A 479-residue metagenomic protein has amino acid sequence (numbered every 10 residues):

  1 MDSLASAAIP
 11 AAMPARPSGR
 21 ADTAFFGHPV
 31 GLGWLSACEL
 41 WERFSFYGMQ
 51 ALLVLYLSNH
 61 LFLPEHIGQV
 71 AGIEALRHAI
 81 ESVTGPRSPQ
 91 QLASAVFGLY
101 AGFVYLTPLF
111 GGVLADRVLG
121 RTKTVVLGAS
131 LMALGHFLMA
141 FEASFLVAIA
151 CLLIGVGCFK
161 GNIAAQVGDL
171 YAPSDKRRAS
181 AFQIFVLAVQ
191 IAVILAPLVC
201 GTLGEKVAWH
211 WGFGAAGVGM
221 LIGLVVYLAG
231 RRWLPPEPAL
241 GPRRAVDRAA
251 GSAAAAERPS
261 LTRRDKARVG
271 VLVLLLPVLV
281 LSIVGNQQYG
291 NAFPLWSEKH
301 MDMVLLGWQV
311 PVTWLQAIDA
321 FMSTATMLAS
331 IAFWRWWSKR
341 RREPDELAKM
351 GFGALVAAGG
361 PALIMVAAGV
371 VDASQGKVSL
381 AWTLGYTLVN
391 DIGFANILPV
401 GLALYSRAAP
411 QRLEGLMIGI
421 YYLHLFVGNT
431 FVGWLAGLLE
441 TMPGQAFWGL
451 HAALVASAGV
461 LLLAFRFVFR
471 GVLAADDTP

Functional and structural regions predicted by a protein language model:
M1-G31, P173-S174, G201-G307, S330 (+2 more regions): Intracellular loop-helix junctions on the cytosolic face of multi-pass helical membrane proteins
L40, G135, S144-F159, A373-N396: Hydrophobic core of transmembrane alpha-helices in multi-pass small-molecule transporters, especially MFS/SLC-type
S94-V113, A317-S330: Central cavity-lining transmembrane alpha-helices of secondary-active solute carriers, predominantly the Major
V104, R177-E205, G212-G223, D319-S323 (+1 more regions): Glycine-rich segments within core transmembrane alpha-helices of 12-TM secondary carriers
T107-F137: Conserved MFS/SLC helix-loop-helix module at the cytosolic interface between two early adjacent transmembrane helices
S130-V147, A354-Q375: C-terminal ends and interior cores of transmembrane alpha-helices in multi-pass membrane transporters/permeases
C158-A172, N396-A409: Intracellular juxtamembrane helix-capping segments at the cytosolic ends of symmetry-related transmembrane helices
A229, W308-K339, F352-P361: Transmembrane alpha-helices of Major Facilitator/SLC transporters
